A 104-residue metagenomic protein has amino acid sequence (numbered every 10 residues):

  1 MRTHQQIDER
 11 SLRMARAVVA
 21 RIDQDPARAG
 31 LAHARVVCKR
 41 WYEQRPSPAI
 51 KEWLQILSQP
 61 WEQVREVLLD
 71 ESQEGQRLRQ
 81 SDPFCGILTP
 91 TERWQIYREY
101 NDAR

Functional and structural regions predicted by a protein language model:
M1-R104: Basic, alpha-helical nucleic-acid-binding regions used in initiation and control of genome expression
